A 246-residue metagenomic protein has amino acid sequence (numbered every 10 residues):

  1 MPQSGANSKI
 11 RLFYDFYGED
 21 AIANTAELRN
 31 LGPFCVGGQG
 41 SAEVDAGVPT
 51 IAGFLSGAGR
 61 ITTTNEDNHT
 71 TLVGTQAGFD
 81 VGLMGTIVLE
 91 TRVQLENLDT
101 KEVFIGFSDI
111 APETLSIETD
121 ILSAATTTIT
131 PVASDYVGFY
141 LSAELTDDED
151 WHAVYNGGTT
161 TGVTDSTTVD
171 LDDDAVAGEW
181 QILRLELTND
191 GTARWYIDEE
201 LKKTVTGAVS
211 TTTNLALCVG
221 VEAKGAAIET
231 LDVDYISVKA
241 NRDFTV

Functional and structural regions predicted by a protein language model:
M1-Q39: Extracellular carbohydrate-recognition regions
F16, L89-T91, G178-T188, A193-W195: Short tryptophan-centered beta-strand motifs in secreted/extracellular beta-sheet-rich domains of glycan-recognition
E19-N24, D190-G191, D243: Acidic glycine-/aspartate-rich tracts in secreted/extracellular proteins
S56, R60-W151: Secretory/extracellular carbohydrate-interaction modules and structurally similar beta-sandwich "look-alikes"
E90-Q94, G106, R184-E186, G220 (+1 more regions): Residue-level recognition of well-ordered beta-strand positions that form the cores of beta-sheet-rich folds across
N156-I182: Short, aromatic/His-centered strand-loop micro-motif at the edge of beta-sheets
D190, I197-A216: Short, solvent-exposed beta-strand-to-loop segments that form ligand-recognition rims of beta-rich domains
G207-V246: Ligand-recognition surfaces built from glycine- and aromatic
